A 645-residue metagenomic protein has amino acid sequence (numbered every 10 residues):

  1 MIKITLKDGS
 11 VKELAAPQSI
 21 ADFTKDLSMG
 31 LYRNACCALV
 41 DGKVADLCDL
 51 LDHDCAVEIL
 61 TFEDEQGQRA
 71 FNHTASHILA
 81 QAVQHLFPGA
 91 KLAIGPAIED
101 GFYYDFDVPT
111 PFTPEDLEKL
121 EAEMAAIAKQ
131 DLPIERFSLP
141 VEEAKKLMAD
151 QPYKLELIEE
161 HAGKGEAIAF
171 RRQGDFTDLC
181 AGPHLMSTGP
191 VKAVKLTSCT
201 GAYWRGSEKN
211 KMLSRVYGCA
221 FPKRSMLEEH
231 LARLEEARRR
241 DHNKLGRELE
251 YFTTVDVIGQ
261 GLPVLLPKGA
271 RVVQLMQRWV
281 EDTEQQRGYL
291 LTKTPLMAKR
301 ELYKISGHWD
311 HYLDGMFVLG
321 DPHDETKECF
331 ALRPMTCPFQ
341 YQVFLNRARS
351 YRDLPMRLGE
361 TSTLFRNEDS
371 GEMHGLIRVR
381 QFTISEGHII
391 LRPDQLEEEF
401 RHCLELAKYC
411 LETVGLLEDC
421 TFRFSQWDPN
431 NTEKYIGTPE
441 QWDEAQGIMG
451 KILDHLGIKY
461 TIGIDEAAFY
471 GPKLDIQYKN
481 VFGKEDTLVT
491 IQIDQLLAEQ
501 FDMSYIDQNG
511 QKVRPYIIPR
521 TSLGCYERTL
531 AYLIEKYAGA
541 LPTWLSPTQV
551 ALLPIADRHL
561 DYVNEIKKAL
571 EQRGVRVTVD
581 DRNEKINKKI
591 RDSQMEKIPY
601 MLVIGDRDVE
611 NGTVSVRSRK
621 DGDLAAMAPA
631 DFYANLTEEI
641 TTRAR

Functional and structural regions predicted by a protein language model:
M1-K91, I98-R645: NTP/phosphate- and nucleic-acid-binding module
